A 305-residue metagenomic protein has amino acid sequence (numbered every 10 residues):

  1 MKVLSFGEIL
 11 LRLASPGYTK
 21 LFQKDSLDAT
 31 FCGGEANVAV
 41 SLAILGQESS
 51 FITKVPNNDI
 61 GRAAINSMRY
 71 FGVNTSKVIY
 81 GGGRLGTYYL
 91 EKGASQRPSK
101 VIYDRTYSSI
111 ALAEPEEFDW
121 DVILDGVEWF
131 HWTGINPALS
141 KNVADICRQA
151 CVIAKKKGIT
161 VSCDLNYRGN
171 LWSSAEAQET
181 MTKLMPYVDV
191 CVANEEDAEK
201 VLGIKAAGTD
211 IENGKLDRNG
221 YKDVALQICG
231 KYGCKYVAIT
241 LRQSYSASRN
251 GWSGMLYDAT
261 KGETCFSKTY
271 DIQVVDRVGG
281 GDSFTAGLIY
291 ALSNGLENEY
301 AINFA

Functional and structural regions predicted by a protein language model:
M1-K20: Positively charged, low-complexity intrinsically disordered leader regions
S26-A36, T53-P56, V78-G82, D276-G280: Active-site nucleophile and cofactor-binding loops and adjacent substrate-binding regions of central metabolic enzymes
T30, N37-E48, A291-N294: Alpha-helix C-terminal capping segments
E48-I135: Conserved N-terminal subdomain of the carbohydrate kinase-like
I153-T160, Y232-K235: A short helix->loop->beta-strand "cap" motif at the edges of active sites that frequently abuts
L171-T260: Conserved phosphate/ATP/ADP-binding segment of small-molecule kinases
T264-A305: Conserved post-catalytic alpha-helical subdomain immediately downstream of the catalytic base and nucleotide-binding
